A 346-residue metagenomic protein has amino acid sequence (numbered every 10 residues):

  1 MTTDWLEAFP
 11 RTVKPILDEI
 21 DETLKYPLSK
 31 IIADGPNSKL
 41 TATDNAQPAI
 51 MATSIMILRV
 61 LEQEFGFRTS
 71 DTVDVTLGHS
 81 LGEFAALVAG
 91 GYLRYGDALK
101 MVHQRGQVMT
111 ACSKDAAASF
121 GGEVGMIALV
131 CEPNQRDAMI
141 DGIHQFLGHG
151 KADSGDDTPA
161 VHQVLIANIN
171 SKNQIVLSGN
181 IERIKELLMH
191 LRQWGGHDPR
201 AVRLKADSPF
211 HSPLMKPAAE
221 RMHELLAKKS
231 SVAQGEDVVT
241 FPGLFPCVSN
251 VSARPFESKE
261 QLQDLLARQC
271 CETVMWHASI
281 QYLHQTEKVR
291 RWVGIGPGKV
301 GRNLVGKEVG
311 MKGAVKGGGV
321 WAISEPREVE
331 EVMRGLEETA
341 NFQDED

Functional and structural regions predicted by a protein language model:
M1-A152, P199, R291-E345: FabD-like malonyl-/acyl-CoA
N45, A49, T53-I55, F65 (+4 more regions): Glycine-rich, charge-dense phosphate/pyrophosphate-binding loop(s) and the adjacent flexible "lid"/catalytic subdomain
G90-D264, R268-Q269: Alpha/beta catalytic cores of group-transfer enzymes, especially the acyltransferase/condensing modules of polyketide
T158, E345-D346: Mature, matrix/stroma-exposed regions of nuclear-encoded mitochondrial and chloroplast proteins
